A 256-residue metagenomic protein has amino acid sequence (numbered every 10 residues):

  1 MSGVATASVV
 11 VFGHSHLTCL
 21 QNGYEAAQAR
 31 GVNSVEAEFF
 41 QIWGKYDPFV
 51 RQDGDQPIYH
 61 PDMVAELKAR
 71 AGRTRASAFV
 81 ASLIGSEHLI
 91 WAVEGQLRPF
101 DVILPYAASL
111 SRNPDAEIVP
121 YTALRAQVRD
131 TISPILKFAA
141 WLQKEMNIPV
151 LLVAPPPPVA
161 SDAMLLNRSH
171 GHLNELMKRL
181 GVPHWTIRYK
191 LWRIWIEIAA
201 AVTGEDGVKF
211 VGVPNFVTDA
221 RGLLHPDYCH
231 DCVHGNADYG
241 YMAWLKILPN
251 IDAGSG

Functional and structural regions predicted by a protein language model:
M1-Q52, A69-A71: Serine-esterase "nucleophile elbow" of acetyl-processing enzymes
H16-T18, I84-L89, P155-A160, N215-D219 (+2 more regions): Short, solvent-exposed loop/turn segments at secondary-structure junctions
P57-L67, Y121-A140, W185-A199, Y241: Well-ordered, non-membrane alpha-helical segments in soluble/globular domains
M63-A126, P156-L165: Oxyanion-hole/transition-state-stabilizing segment in secreted/luminal serine hydrolases and related acyltransferases
T74, D130-L152, L191-G212: A structural motif corresponding to the C-terminal end of an alpha-helix and its immediate exit/capping segment
A154-P156, E205-H225: Acidic carboxylate-rich catalytic motifs and surrounding loops in phosphoryl-/glycosyl-chemistry enzymes
A160-G212: Substrate-gating cap/lid alpha-helix
P226-G256: Histidine-centered active-site loop/cap adjacent to the catalytic His in serine esterases/O-acetyl transfer systems
